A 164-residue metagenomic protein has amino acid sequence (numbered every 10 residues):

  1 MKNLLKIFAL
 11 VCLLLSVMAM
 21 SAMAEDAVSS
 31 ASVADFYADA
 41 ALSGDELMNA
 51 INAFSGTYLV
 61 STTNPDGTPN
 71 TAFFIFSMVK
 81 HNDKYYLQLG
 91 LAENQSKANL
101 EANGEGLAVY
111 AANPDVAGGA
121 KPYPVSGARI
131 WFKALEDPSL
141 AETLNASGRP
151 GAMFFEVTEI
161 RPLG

Functional and structural regions predicted by a protein language model:
M1, M18-E25: Intrinsically disordered, low-complexity Ser/Thr/Pro-rich tracts
M1-A9: Bacterial N-terminal signal peptides that target proteins for export
F8-A19: Bacterial N-terminal signal peptides
A24-G164: Binding-site signature for planar aromatic cofactors or substrates
